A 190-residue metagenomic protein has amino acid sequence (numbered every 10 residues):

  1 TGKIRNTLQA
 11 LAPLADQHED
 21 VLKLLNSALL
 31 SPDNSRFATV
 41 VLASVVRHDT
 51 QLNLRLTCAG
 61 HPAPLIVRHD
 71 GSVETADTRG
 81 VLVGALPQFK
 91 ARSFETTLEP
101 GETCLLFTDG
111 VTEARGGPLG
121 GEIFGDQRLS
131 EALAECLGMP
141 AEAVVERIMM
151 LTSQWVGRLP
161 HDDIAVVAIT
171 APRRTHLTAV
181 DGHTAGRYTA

Functional and structural regions predicted by a protein language model:
T1-A15, E74-R79, P87, L98-L159 (+2 more regions): Active-site-proximal, acidic helix/loop segment immediately C-terminal to a metal-coordinating Asp/Glu
T1-D77, V81, A91-R92, S153-R158 (+2 more regions): Catalytic core of PPM/PP2C metal-dependent serine/threonine phosphatase domains
V45, V111, A171-R173: Short, glycine/serine-rich, charged loops/turns that create anion-binding and catalytic segments at active sites
R68, G116-G120, T170: Active-site-proximal flexible loops/turns
L86-F94: Flexible, low-complexity linker/hinge segments
L105-F107, A165-I169: Conserved active-site loop/cleft motifs that coordinate metal ions or position small ligands
V167-A190: Actinobacteria-biased recognition of intrinsically disordered, low-complexity terminal regions
